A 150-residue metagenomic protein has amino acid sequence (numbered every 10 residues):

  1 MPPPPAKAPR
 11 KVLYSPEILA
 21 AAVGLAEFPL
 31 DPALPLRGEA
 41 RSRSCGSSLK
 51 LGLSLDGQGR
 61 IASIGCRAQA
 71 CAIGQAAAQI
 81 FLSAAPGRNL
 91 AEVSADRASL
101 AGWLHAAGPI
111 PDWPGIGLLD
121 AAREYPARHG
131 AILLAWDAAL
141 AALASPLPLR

Functional and structural regions predicted by a protein language model:
M1-P2, A68: Short, charged N-terminal helix-start/capping segments
P2-E27, R88-R150: C-terminal binding/interaction regions
A20, G24-I64, A68: Structured beta-strand/loop patches that form or line metal/cofactor-binding pockets in enzymes
A68-Q75: Short, thiol/selenol-centered motifs that function as redox-active sites or metal-ligating centers
A77-N89: Alpha-helical support elements that line or immediately flank enzyme active sites and cofactor-binding pockets
